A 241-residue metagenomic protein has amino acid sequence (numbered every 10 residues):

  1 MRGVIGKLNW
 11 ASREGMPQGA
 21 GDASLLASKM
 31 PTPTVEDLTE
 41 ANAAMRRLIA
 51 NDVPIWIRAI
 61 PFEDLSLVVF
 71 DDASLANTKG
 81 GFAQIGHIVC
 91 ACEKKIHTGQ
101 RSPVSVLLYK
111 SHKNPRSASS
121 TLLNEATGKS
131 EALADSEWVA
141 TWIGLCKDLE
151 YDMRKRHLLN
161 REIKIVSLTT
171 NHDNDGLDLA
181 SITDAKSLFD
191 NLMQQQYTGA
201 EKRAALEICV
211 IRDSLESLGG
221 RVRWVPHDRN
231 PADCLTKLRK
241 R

Functional and structural regions predicted by a protein language model:
M1-G6, D71, A76-V89, D228 (+1 more regions): A conserved non-catalytic segment of reverse transcriptases and RNA-directed RNA polymerases corresponding to the late
M1-V53, P226, D233: C-terminal reverse transcriptase regions that engage the nucleic-acid substrate
R2, R13, P17-A20, V35-N42 (+7 more regions): Conserved structured core elements
G3-R13, G21-S28, V69, L75 (+4 more regions): Contiguous, well-ordered alpha-helical segments that form the cores/surfaces of helical PPI scaffolds
W10-G21, T32-E36, A50-P54, A76-Q84 (+4 more regions): Intrinsically disordered or highly flexible coil/loop and linker segments, enriched in small and charged/polar residues
K29, P115-R241: RNase H-like nuclease module associated with reverse transcription
R46-K79, E162-L168, H172-D175: Structured nucleic-acid-interacting core domains from mobile-element enzymes and related host factors, especially RNase
V68-L122, V139-T141: RNase H-like nuclease fold core
